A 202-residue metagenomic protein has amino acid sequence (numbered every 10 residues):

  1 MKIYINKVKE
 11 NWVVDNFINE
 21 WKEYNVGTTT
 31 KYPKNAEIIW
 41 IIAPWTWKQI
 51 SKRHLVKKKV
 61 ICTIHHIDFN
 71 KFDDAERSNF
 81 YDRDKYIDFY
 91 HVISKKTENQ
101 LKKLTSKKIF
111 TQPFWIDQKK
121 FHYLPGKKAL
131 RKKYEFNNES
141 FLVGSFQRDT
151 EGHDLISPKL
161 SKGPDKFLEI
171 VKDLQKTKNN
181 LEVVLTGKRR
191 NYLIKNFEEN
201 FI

Functional and structural regions predicted by a protein language model:
M1-Q49: N-terminal pre-catalytic "stem/leader" segment of glycosyltransferase-like enzymes
I5-K7, W40-A43, P113, G144 (+1 more regions): Short beta-strand segments
E37-A43, R53-K71, Y90-V92: Active-site proximal beta-strand in glycosyltransferases
I39-W40, W45, Y86-K95, F110 (+1 more regions): A short beta-strand/loop micro-motif in the catalytic core of glycosyltransferases that engages the nucleotide-sugar
W45-W47, K96-E98, R189-N191: Alpha-helix capping/helix-boundary segments
K71-Y90: Membrane-proximal helix-turn-helix segments that form the acceptor-binding/catalytic region of lipid-linked
D88-Q100, S106-L124, L142, F146: Donor nucleotide-sugar binding/catalytic pocket of nucleotide-sugar-dependent glycosyltransferases
K127-K195: Conserved catalytic-core segment of nucleotide-activated headgroup transferases in glycan assembly
